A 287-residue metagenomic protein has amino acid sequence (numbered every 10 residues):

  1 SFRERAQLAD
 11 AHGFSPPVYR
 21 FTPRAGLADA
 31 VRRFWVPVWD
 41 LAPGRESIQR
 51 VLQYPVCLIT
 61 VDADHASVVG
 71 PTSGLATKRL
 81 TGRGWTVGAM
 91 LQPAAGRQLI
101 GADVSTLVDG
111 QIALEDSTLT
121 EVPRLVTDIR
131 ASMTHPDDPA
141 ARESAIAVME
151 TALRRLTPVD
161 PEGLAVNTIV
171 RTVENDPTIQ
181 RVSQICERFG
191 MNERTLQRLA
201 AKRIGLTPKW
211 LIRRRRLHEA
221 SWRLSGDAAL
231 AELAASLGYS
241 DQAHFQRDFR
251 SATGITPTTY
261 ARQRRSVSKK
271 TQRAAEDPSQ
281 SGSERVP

Functional and structural regions predicted by a protein language model:
S1-E193, R203-T207, W222-S225, A229-A243 (+1 more regions): Alpha-helical bundle regulatory/interaction domains
N167, L211-H218: Short alpha-helical elements of helix-turn-helix
L196: Anion-recognition interface
A200, I212, D248-R250, A261: DNA major-groove recognition helix of helix-turn-helix
R216, F249, R265: Positions that flank functional sites
